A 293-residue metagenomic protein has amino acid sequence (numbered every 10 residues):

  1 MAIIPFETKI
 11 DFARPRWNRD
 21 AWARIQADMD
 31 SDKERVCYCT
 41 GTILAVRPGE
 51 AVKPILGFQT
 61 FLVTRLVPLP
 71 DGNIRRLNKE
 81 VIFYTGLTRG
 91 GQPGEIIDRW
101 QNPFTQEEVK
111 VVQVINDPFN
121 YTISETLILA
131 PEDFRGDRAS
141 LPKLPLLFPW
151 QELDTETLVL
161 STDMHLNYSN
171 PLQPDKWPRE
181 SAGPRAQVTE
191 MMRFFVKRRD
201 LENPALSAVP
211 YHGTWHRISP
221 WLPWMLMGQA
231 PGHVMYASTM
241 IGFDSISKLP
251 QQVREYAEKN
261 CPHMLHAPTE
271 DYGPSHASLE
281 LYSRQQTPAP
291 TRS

Functional and structural regions predicted by a protein language model:
M1-E95, G232, M240-E258, P262-R292: N-terminal segment immediately downstream of the Sec signal-peptide cleavage site in secreted/extracellular proteins
I3-R16, W22-Q26, G90, F104-N116 (+11 more regions): A beta-strand edge to alpha-helix "cap/lid" segment located at domain peripheries
L56-R193: Predominantly extracellular/secreted and cell-surface proteins with exposed, flexible low-complexity segments
E152-R292: A eukaryote-biased signal for long
